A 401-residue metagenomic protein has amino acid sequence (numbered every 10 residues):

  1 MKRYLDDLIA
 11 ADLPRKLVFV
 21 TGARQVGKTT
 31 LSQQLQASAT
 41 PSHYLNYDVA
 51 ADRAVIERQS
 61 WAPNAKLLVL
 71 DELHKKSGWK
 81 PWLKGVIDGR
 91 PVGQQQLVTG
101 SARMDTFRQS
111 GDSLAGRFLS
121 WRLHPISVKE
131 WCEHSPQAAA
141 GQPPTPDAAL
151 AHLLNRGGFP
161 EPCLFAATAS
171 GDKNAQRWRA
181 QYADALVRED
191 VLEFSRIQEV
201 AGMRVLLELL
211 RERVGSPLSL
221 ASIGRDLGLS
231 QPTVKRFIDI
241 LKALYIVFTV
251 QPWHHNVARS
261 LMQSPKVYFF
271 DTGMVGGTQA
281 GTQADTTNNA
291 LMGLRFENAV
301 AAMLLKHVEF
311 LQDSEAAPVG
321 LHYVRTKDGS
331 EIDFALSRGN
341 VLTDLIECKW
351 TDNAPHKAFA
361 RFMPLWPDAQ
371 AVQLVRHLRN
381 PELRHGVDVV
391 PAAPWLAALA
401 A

Functional and structural regions predicted by a protein language model:
M1-D12: Pre-Walker A adenine-sensing motif
V20: Hydrophobic anchor at the beta1->P-loop junction of P-loop NTPases
K28: Conserved lysine of the Walker
L31: Hydrophobic positions on the alpha1 helix immediately C-terminal to the Walker A/P-loop
K80-M104, D112: Conserved catalytic/switch belt of AAA+ P-loop NTPases
S101-R103, F107-E212, S216-P217: Interdomain motor-coupling "hinge/lid" segment immediately C-terminal to the ATP-binding subdomain of NTP-driven enzymes
D172-L342: Accessory nucleic acid-recognition modules appended to NTPase machines
K349-A393: Catalytic cores of nucleic-acid endonucleases
